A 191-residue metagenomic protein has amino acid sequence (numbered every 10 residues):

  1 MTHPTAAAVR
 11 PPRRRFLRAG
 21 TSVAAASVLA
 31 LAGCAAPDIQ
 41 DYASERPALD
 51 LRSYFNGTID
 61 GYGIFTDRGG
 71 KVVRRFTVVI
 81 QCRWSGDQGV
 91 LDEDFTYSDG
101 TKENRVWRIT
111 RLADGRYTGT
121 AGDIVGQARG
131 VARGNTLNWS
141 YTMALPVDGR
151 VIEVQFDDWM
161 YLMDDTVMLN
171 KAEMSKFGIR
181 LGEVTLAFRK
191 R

Functional and structural regions predicted by a protein language model:
H3-V23, A30: N-terminal secretory signal peptides and thylakoid transit peptides that target proteins across membranes
Q40, V78, W84, D158 (+1 more regions): Sequence-level preference for short, compositionally simple segments enriched in small aliphatic or small polar residues
Y42-T58: N-terminal helix-cap/turn-to-beta initiation motif at the start of protein domains
F55-G63, N170: A short, Trp-centered hydrophobic/proline-enriched beta-strand micro-motif
Y62, T66-V147: Central antiparallel beta-sheet cores of small beta-barrel/beta-sandwich binding domains
V72-V78, V151-F156, R180-V184: Amphipathic hydrophobic-ligand
D157, Y161-R191: Glycine-rich, aromatic-bearing surface loops/beta-hairpins
